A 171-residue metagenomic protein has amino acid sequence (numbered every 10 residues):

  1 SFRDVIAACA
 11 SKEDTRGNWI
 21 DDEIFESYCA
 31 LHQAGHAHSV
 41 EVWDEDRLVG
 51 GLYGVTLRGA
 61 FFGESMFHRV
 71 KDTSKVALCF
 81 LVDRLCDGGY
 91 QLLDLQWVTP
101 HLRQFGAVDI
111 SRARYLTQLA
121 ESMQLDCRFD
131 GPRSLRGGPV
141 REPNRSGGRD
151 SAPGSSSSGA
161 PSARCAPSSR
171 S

Functional and structural regions predicted by a protein language model:
S1-S171: N-acyltransferase acceptor-side catalytic subdomain
